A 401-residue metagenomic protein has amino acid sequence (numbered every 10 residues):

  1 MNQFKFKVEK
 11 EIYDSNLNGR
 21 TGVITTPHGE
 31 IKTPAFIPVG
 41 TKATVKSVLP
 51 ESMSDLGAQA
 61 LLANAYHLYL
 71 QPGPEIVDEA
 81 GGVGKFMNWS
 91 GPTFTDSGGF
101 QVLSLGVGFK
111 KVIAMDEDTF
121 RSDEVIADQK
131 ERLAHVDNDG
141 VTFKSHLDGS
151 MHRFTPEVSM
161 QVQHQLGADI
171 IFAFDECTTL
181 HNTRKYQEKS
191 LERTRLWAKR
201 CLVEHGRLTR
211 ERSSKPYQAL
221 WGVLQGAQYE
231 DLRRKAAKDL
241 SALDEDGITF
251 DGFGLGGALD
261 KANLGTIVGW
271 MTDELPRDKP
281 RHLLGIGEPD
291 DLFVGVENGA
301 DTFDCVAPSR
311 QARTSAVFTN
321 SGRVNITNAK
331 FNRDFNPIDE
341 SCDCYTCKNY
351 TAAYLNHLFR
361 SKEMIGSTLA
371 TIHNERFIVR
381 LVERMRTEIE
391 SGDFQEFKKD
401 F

Functional and structural regions predicted by a protein language model:
M1-S213, A329-N332: Non-catalytic, usually N-terminal nucleic-acid engagement modules in DNA/RNA processing proteins
M1-V23, I31-A35, T44-S47, F174-N182 (+1 more regions): C-terminal extensions of enzymes
G29, L61, D96, Q163 (+6 more regions): Conserved, mostly hydrophobic/aromatic
P74-V83, A312-I326, V379-V382: C-terminal helical cap(s) of enzyme catalytic domains, especially alpha/beta-barrels
L105-V107, P337, L358: Short conserved micro-motifs at the rims of enzyme active sites and ligand-binding pockets
V158, V162, L166, K189-R200 (+5 more regions): A non-catalytic, amphipathic alpha-helix used as a structural packing/dimerization or gating element in enzyme scaffolds
T179-R184, E188, W221, D251-G256 (+1 more regions): Glycine- and acidic
E192-R195, E204, L208-R210, K215-I338: Glycine-rich phosphate/ribose-binding loops and adjacent secondary-structure elements that form binding surfaces
